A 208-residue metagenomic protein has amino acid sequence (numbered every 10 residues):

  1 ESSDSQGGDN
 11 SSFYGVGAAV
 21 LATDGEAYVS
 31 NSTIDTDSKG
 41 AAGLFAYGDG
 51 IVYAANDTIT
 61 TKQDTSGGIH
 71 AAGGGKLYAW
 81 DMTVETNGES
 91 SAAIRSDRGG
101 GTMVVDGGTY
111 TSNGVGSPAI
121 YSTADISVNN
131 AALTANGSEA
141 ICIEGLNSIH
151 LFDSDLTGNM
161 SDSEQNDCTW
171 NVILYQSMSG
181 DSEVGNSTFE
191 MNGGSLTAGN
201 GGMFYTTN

Functional and structural regions predicted by a protein language model:
E1-D37, F45-K62, A71-S90, R95-N113 (+4 more regions): Surface-exposed loop/turn motifs in large extracellular/passenger domains
A42: A well-structured
